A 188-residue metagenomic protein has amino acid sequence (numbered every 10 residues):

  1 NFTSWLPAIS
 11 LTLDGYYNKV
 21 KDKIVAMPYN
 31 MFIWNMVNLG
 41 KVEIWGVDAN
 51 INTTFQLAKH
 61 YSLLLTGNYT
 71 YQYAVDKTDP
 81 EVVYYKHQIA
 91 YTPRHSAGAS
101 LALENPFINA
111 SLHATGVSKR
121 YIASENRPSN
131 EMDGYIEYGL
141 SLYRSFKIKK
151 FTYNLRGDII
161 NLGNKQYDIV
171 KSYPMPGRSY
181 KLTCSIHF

Functional and structural regions predicted by a protein language model:
N1, D48-T54, G139-S145, C184: Short, well-ordered amphipathic alpha-helices
N1-T3, N161: Residue-level detector of functionally special positions within alpha-helical transmembrane segments of multi-pass
W5-V20, N35-Y121: Gram-negative outer-membrane beta-barrel transporters
I9, D14, E125-M132, G139-Y143: Short, glycine/charged-rich beta-strand-loop motifs at protein surfaces that mediate ligand recognition and catalysis
K21, A26, G116-A123, E131-D133 (+1 more regions): C-terminal beta-signal and adjacent terminal beta-strands/loops of Gram-negative outer-membrane beta-barrel proteins
P28-I33: Short glycine/proline- and charge-enriched loop/turn segments that cap or connect secondary-structure elements
W34, R94-G98, Y135-G139, G177-K181: Transmembrane beta-barrel architecture of outer membranes
V42, H60, T92-R94, D133-Y135 (+2 more regions): Short coil/turn motifs at beta-sheet boundaries
